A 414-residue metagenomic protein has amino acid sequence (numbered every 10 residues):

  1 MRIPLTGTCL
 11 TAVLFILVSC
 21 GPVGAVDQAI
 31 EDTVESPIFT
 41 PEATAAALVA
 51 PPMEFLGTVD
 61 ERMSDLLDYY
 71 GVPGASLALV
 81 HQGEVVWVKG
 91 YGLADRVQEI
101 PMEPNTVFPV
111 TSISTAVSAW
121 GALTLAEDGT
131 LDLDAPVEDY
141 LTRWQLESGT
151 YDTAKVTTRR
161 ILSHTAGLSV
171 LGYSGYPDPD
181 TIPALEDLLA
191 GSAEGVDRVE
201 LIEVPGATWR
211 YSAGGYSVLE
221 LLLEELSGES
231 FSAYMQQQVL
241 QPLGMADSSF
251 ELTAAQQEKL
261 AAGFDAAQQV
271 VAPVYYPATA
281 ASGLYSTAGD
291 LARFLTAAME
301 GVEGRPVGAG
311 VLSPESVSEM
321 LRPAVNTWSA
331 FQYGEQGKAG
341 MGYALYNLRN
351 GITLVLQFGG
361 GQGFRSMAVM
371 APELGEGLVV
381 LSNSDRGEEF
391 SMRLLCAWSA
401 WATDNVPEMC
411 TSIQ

Functional and structural regions predicted by a protein language model:
M1-L10: Bacterial N-terminal signal peptides that target proteins for export
C9-S19: Bacterial N-terminal signal peptides
C20-K89, E224-E229, A233-Q237, Q241 (+1 more regions): Catalytic loop of the DD-peptidase/beta-lactamase superfamily, centered on the K-T-G motif and neighboring
T58-V59, D139, P177-V204, E229-S248 (+1 more regions): Short, charged, amphipathic alpha-helices and their helix-cap/turn boundaries
L67-P101, L133, P177-L188, A246-S249 (+1 more regions): A short, well-structured edge-of-sheet supersecondary motif
D68-S76, V97-R160, L201-G214, T279-S282 (+1 more regions): Short active-site loop at a secondary-structure junction that contains or immediately precedes the catalytic residue(s)
V88-Y91, L171-P177, S249-A254, G304 (+1 more regions): Short, solvent-exposed loop/turn and secondary-structure capping segments
P109-I113, L125-Y173, L221, E225-A267 (+1 more regions): Active-site helix/loop module of the DD-peptidase/beta-lactamase fold, centered on the serine-lysine SxxK catalytic
